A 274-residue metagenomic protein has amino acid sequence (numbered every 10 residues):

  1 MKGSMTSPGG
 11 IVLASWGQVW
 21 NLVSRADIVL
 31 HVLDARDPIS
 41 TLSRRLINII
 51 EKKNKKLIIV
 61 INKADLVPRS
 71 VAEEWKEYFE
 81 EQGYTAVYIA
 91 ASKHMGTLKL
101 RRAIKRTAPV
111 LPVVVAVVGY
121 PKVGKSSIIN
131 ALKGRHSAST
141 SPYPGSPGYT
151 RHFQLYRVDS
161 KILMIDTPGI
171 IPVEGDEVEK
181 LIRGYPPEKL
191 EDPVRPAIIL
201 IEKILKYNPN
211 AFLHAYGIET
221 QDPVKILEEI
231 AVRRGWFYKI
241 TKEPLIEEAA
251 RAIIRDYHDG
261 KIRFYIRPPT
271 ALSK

Functional and structural regions predicted by a protein language model:
M1-V29, R36-D37, L42, K53-L57 (+2 more regions): Helix-rich effector regions associated with P-loop NTPase G domains
D27-L33, N54-D65, G83-Y88: Conserved beta-strand/loop subsegment of P-loop NTPase cores
S43-E51, F79: Histidine-anchored nucleotide/phosphate-binding helix
D65-Y120, G134-S137, W236-Y238: Canonical P-loop GTPase G-domain recognition
G119-Y120, N130, P142: The Walker A (P-loop) glycine that initiates the GxxxxGKT/S ATP-binding motif of P-loop NTPases
V123: ATP-binding Walker
S126-A138: A conserved segment at the C-terminal end of the G1
